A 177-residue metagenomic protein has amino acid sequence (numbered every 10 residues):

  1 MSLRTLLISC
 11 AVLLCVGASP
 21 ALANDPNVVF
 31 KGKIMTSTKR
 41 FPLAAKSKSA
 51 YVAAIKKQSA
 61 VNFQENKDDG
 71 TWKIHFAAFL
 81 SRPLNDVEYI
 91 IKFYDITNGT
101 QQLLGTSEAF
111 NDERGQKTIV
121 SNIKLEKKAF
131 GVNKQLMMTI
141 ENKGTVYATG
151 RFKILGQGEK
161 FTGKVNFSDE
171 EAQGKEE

Functional and structural regions predicted by a protein language model:
M1-C10: Bacterial N-terminal signal peptides that target proteins for export
S9-G17: Bacterial N-terminal signal peptides
A23-I74, Q157-E177: Short, compositionally biased P/S/T/A/G/V-rich stretches that sit at domain boundaries
Q64-F110: Mature extracytoplasmic domains of secretory-pathway proteins
I74, L80-R82, F110-M137: Short, solvent-exposed, Trp/other aromatic-anchored flexible loops in extracytoplasmic proteins
D112-V120, G156-V165: Short, surface-exposed linear segments at secondary-structure transitions and domain or protein termini
I140-N142: Conserved structural position at the C-terminal beta-strand of extracellular beta-sandwich adhesion modules
A148-I154: Edge beta-strands of extracellular beta-sandwich domains
